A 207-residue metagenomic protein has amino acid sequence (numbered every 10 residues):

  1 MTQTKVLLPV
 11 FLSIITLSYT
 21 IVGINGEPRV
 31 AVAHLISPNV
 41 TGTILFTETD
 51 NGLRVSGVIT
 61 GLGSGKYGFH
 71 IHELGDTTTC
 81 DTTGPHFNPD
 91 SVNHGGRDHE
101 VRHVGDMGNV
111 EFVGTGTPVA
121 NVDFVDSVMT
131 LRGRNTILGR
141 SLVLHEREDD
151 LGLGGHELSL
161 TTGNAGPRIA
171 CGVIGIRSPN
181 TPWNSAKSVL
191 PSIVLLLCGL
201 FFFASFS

Functional and structural regions predicted by a protein language model:
T2-S207: N-terminal leader/targeting pre-sequences
